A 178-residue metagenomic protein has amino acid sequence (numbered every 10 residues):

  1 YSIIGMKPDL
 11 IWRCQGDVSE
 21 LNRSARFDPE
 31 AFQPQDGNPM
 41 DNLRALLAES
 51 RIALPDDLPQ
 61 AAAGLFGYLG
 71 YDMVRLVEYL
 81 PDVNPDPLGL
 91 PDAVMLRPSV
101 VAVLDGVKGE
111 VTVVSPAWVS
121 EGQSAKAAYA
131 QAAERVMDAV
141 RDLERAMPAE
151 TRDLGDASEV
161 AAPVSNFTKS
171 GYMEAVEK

Functional and structural regions predicted by a protein language model:
Y1-Q35, Y71-K178: Extended accessory regions or peripheral subdomains of proteins
N38-P59: FAD-binding glycine-rich core of flavoenzymes that anchor FAD
G64: Catalytic beta-strand/loop module used to bind and position nucleotide/cofactor moieties in cofactor-attachment
